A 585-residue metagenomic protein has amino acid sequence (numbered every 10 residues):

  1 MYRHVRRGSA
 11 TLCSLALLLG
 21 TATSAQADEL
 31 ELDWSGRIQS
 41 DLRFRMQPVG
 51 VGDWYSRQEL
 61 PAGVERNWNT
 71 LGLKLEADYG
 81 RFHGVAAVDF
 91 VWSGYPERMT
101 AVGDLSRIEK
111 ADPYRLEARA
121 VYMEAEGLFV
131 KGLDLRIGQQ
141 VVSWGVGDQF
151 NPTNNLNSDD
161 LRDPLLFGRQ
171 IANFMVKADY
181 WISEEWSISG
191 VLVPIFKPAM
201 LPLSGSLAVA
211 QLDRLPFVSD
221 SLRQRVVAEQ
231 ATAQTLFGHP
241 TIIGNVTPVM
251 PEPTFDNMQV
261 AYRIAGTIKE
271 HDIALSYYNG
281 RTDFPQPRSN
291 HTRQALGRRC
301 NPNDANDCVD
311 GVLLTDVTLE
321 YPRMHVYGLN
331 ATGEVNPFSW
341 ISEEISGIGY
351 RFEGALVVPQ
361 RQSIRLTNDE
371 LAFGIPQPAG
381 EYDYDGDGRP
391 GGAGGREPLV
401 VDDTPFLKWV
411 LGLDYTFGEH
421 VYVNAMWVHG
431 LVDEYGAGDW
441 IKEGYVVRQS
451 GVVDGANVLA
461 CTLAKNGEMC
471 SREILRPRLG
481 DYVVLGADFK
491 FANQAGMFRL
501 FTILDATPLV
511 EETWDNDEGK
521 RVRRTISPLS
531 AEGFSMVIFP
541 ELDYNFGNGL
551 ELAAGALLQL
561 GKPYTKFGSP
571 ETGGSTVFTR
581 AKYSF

Functional and structural regions predicted by a protein language model:
D28, L32, L75-Y79, A125-G127 (+12 more regions): Residue-level signature of outer-membrane beta-barrel architecture
D28-D53, G84-A86: Transmembrane beta-strand segments of Gram-negative outer membrane beta-barrel proteins
G36-I38, A86, L135-I137, A178 (+10 more regions): Membrane-embedded beta-strand positions of outer-membrane beta-barrel proteins
S40-P48, Y79-R81, F90-G94, Q139-S143 (+9 more regions): Transmembrane beta-strands of outer-membrane beta-barrel pores
V49-L60, E97-R107, S204-N245, P287-T318 (+4 more regions): Solvent-exposed loop segments that connect transmembrane elements
E76-F217, K269, L557-G561: Outer membrane beta-barrel
R81-V85, K131-L135, E185-I188, H271-I273 (+5 more regions): Repeated loop/turn-to-beta-strand initiation elements of outer-membrane beta-barrel proteins
L485, E571-F585: Outer-membrane beta-barrel "beta-signal"
